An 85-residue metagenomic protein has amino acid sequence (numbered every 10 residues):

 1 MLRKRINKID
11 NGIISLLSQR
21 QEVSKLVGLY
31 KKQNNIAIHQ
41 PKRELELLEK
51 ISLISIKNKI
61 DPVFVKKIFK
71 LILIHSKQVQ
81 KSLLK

Functional and structural regions predicted by a protein language model:
M1-K85: Domain-level signature for soluble enzymes in the chorismate/prephenate branch of the shikimate pathway
